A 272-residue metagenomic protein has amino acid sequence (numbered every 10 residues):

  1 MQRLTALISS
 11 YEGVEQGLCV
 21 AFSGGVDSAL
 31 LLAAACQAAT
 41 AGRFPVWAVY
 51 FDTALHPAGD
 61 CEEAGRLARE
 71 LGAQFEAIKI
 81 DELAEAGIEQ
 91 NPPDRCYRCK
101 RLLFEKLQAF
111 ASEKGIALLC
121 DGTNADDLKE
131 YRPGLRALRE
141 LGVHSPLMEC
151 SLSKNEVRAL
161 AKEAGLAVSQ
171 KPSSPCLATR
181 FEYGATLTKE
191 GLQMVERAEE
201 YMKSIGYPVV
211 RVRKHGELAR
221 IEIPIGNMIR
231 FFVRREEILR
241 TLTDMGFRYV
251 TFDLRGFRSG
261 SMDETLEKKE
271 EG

Functional and structural regions predicted by a protein language model:
M1-E163, S204, A219, E237-F247 (+1 more regions): ATP-dependent adenylation/nucleotidyltransferase module used to activate substrates
R132-G272: AMP-forming adenylation/ATP pyrophosphatase catalytic core
